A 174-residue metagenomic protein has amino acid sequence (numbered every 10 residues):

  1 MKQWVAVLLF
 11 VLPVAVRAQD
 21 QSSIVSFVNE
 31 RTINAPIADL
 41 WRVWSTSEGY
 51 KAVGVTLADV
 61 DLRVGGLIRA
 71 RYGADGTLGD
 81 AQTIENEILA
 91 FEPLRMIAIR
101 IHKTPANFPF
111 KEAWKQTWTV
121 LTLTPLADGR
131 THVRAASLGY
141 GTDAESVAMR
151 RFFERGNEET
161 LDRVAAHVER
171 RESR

Functional and structural regions predicted by a protein language model:
M1-W4: Positively charged n-region of N-terminal signal peptides that target proteins for export
L8-R17: Hydrophobic h-region of N-terminal signal peptides that target proteins for export in Gram-negative bacteria
V16-D59, R63: Hydrophobic ligand-binding cavity/cleft-lining segments
N29-R31, L57, T83-A90, Q116-P125: Hydrophobic/aromatic beta-strand elements that line small-molecule binding cavities or substrate pockets in beta-rich
N34-A38, L62, L89-I97, T122-H132 (+1 more regions): A short, structured loop/turn motif at beta-sheet edges
L40-W41, Y50, I68-A70, I88 (+4 more regions): Hydrophobic pocket/interface hotspot
E48-T83, F91: Short beta-edge strand/loop motif at the mouth of beta-sheet-based domains
F108-R155: Beta-strand/loop substructures that line and gate deep hydrophobic ligand-binding cavities in soluble
